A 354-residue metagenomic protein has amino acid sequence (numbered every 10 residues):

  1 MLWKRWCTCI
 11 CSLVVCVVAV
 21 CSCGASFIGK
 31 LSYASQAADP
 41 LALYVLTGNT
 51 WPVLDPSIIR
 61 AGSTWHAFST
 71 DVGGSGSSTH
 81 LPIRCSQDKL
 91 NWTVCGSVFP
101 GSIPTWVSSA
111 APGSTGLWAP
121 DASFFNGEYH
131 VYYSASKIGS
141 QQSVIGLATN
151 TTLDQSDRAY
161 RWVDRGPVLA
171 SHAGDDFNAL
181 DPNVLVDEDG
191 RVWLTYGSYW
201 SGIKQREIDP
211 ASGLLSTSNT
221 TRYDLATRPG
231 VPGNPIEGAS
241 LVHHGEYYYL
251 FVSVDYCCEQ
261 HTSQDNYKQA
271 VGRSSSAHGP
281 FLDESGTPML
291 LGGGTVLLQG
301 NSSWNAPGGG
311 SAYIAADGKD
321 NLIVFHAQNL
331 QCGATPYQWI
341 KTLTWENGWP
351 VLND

Functional and structural regions predicted by a protein language model:
L2-C11: Bacterial N-terminal signal peptides that target proteins for export
C11-S12, G73: Enrichment for repetitive, rod-forming helical segments
L13-A19: Sec-dependent N-terminal signal peptides of Gram-positive bacterial secreted proteins and lipoproteins
F27-D354: Carbohydrate-active catalytic/glycan-binding domains of CAZyme proteins, especially the secreted or lumenal ectodomains
